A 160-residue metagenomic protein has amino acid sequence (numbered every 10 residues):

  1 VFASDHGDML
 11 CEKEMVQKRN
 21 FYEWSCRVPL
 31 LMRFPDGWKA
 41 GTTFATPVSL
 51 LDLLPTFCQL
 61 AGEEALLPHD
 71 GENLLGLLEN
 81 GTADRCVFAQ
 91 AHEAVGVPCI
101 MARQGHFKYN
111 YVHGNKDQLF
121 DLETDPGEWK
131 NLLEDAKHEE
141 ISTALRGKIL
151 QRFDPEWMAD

Functional and structural regions predicted by a protein language model:
V1-T42, S49: Histidine-centered active-site microenvironments of extracellular/periplasmic hydrolases and transferases
H6-E12, W38, L51-L54, Q59-L122 (+3 more regions): C-terminal cap/loop subdomain of S1 sulfatases and analogous C-terminal strand-loop tails that border
Q17, W38-V48, L60-A65, W129-D135: Active-site rim elements
N20, S142-T143: Short, composition-biased linear "edge" segments at structural boundaries
